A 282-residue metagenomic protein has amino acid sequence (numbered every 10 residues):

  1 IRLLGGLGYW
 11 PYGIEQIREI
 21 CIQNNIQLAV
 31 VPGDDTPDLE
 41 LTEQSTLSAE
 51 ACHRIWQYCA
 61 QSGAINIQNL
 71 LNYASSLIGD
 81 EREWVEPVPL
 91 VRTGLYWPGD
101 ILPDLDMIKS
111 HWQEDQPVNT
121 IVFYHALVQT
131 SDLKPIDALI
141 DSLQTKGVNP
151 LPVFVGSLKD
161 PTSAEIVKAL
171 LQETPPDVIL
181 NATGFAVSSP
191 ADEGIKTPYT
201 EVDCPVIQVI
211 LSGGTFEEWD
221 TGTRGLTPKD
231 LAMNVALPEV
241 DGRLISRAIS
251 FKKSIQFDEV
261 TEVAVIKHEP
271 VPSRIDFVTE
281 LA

Functional and structural regions predicted by a protein language model:
I1-A282: An N-terminal assembly and electron-transfer interface module characteristic of large anaerobic redox and radical
